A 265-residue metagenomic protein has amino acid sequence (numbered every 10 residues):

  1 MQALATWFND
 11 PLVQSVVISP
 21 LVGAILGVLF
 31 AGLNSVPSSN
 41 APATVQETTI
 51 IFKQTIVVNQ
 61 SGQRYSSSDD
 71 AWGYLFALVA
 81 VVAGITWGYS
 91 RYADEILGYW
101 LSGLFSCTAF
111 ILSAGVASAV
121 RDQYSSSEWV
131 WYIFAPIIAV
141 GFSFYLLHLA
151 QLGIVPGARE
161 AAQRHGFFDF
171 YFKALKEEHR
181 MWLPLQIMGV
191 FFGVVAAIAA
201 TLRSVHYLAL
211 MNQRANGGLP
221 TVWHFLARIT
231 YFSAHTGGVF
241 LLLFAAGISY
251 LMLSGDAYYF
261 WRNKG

Functional and structural regions predicted by a protein language model:
M1-A5, L149-R180, N216-W223, F260-G265: Membrane-interfacial helical/loop segments at transmembrane boundaries in membrane proteins
M1-P42, I248-L251: Hydrophobic, helix-forming membrane-interacting segments
Q2-V17, A93-G98, F168-G189, V222-T236: Membrane-interface segments at the starts/ends of alpha-helical transmembrane spans
N34-S67: Long, low-complexity intrinsically disordered regions enriched in small/polar and proline/glycine residues
V58-L78, E177-F191, W223-I248: Loop-to-transmembrane boundary segments
I85-Y89, F105-S127: Canonical alpha-helical transmembrane segments
I133-I154, V190-A199, L242-S249: Hydrophobic alpha-helical membrane-insertion segments
G247-G265: Juxtamembrane boundary at the C-terminal end of a transmembrane helix
